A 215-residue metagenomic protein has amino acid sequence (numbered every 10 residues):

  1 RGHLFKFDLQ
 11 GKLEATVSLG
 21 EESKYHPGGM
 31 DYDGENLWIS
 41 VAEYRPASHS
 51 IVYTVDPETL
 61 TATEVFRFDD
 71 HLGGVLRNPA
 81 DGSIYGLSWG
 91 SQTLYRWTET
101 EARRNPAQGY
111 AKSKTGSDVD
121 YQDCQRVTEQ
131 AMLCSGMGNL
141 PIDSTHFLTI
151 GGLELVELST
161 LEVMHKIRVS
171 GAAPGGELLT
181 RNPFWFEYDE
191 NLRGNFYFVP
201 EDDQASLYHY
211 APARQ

Functional and structural regions predicted by a protein language model:
R1-F5, L9-G34, W38-V41: Blade-loop segments of beta-propeller domains
R1-L4, A47-Y53, Q92-T98, L140-L155 (+1 more regions): Structural motif
D8-G11, V55-L60, T98-A102, L158-L161: Short loop/turn segments that connect beta-strands within beta-propeller blades
K12-G20, T61-F66, R103-K114, M164-G176: A short beta-strand motif characteristic of beta-propeller blades
E22-D31, F68-P79, G116-R126, A173-D189: Repeated scaffold domains used in trafficking and secretory/extracellular systems, primarily beta-propellers
G34-E35, A80-G82, E129-A131, R193-G194: Short coil/turn segments that connect the beta-strands within blades of beta-propeller domains
S117-E162: Loop/turn-rich, solvent-exposed surfaces of beta-rich toroidal or solenoidal domains
R181-Q215: Blade-level signature of beta-propeller repeat domains, shared across WD40, Kelch, NHL, RCC1 and BNR/Asp-box propellers
